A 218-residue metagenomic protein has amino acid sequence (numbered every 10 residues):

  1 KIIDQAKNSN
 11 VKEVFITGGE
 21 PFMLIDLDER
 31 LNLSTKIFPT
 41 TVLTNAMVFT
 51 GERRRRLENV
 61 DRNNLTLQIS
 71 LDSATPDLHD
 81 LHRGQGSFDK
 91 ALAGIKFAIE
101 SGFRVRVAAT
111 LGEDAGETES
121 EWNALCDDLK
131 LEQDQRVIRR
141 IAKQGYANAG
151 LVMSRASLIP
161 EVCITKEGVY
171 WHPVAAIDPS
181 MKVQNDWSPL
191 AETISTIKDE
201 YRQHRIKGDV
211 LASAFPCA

Functional and structural regions predicted by a protein language model:
K1, G19-D61, L71-D77, L81 (+2 more regions): Canonical radical SAM enzyme core domain
I2-S9: A short, N-terminal amphipathic alpha-helix
S9-F15, I37-T41, N64-Q68, G86-N148 (+1 more regions): Conserved C-terminal portion of the radical SAM core fold that forms the substrate/S-adenosylmethionine-binding
N45-M47, L71-A74, K96-R104, V137-R140 (+3 more regions): Short C-terminal domain-edge/linker segments immediately following a structured domain
E58, P76, D80, E119-N123 (+1 more regions): Generic detector of well-ordered alpha-helical segments enriched in charged/polar residues, highlighting helical
Q68-P76, A91-E100, A124, A156-K166 (+2 more regions): A broadly tuned preference for mixed-charge, low-complexity surface segments
I141-A218: Accessory C-terminal segments flanking Radical SAM cores
